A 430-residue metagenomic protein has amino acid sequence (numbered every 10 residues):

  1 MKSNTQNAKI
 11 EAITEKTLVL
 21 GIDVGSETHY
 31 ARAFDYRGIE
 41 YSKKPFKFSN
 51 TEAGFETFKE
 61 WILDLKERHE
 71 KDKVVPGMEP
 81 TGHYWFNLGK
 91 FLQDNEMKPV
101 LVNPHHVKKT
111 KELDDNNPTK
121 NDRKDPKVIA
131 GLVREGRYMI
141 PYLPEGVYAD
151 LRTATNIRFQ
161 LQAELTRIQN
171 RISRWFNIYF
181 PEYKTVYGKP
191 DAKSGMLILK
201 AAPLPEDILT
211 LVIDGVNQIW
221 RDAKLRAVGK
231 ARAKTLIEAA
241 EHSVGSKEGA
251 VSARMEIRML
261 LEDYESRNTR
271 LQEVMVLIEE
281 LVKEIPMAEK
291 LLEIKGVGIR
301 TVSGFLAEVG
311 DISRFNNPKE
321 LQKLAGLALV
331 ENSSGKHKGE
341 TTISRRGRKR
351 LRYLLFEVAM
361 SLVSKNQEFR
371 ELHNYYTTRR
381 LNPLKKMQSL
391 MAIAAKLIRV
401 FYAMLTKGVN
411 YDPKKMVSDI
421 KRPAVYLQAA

Functional and structural regions predicted by a protein language model:
M1-A430: A detector of single, family-specific signature residues that are central to catalytic or substrate-handling motifs
